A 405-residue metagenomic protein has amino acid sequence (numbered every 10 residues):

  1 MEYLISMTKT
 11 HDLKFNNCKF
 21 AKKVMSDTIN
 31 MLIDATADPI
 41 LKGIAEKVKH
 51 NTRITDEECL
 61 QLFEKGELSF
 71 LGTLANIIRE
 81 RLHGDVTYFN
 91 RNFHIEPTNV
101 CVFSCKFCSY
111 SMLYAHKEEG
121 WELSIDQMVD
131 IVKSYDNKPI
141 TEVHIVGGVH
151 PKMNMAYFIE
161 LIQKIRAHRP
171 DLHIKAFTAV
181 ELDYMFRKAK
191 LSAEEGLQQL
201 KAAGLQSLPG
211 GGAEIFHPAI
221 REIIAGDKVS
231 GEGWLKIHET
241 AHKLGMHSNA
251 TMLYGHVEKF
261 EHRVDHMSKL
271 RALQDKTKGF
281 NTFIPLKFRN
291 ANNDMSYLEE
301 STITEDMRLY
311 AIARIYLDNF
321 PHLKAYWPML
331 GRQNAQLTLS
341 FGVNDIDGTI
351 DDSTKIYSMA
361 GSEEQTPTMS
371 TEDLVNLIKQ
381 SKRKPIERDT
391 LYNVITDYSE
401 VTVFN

Functional and structural regions predicted by a protein language model:
E2-E67, D136, S268, Q274-N405: Auxiliary Fe-S-binding modules of radical SAM enzymes
N16, F20, F89-R91, I95-E118 (+5 more regions): N-terminal small/glycine-rich loop or linker at the start of catalytic domains across soluble metabolic enzymes
N51, A75, C105, I145 (+5 more regions): Conserved, mostly hydrophobic/aromatic
F70-Y114, G120-V146, L208: N-terminal pre-triad scaffold of radical SAM enzymes
N92-F93, H116, V146-M155, P218 (+2 more regions): Glycine-rich, proline-tolerant flexible connector loops at the mouths of alpha/beta enzymes
V132, F158-Q163, L197, L235-H238 (+5 more regions): Generic structural signal for well-ordered alpha-helices, preferentially at hydrophobic/aromatic core positions
P139-H238, H242-A250, H256-V257, H322: Conserved SAM/AdoMet-binding glycine-rich loop
S192-G204, V264-K276, Q336: Short amphipathic alpha-helices and their capping/turn segments at secondary-structure boundaries
